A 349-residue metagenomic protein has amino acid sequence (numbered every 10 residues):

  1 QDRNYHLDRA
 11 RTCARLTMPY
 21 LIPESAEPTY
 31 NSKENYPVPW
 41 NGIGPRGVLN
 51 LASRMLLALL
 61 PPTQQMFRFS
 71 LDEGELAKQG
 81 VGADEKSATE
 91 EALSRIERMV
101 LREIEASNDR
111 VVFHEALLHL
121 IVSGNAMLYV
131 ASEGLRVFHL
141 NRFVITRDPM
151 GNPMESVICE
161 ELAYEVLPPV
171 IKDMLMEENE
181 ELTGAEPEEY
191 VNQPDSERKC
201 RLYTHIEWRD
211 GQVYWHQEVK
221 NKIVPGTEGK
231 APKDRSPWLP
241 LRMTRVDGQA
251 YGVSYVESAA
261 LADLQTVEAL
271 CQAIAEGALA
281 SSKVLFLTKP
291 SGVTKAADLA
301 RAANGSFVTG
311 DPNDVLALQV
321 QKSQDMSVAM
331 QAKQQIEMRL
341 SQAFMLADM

Functional and structural regions predicted by a protein language model:
Q1-A185: Extended, helix-rich architectural segments
D8-A14, S25, Q212, H216-V219 (+1 more regions): A detector of the onset of the first functional module/processed chain
R15, K33, K78, K86 (+14 more regions): Context-gated lysine
S25-P45, R54-Q64, D84-S87, C200-Y214 (+2 more regions): Charged, low-complexity, helix/coiled-coil-prone segments
S94, R98-D109, E115-V122, A126 (+9 more regions): A broad, structural surface signal
A131-Q249: Active-site and NAD+-binding cores of ADP-ribose-processing enzymes
W215-M349: Extended, charged amphipathic alpha-helical segments
